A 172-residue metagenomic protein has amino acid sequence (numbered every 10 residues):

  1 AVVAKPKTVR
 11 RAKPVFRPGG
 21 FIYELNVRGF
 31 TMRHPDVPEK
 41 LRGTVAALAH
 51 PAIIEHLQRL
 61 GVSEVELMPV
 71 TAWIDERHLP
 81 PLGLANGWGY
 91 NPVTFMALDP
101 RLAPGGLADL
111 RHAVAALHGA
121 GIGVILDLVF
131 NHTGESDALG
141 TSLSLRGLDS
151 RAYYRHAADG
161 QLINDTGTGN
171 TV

Functional and structural regions predicted by a protein language model:
A1-N26, T31-G43: The feature marks proteins involved in alpha-glucan
R28-V172: Substrate-binding/active-site clefts of carbohydrate-active enzymes
